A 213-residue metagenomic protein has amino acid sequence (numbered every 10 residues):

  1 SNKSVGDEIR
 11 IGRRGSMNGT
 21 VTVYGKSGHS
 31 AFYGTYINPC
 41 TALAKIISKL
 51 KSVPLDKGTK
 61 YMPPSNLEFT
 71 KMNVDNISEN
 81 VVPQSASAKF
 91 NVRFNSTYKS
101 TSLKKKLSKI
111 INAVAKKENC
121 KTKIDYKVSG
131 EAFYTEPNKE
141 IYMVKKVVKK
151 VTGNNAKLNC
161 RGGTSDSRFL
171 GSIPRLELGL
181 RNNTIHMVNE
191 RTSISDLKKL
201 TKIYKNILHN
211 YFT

Functional and structural regions predicted by a protein language model:
S1-S52, N189-K199: Fold-level recognition of mixed alpha/beta catalytic cores in primary-metabolism enzymes, strongest
R10-G15, E79-Q84, R168-S172: Short glycine/proline-enriched loop/turn "hinge" motifs that connect secondary-structure elements and lie
I11, S30-N73, N80-V81, S96-K123: Acidic-enriched catalytic cores of C-N bond-cleaving enzymes acting on peptides and small amides
N18-T22, S87-N91, K123-D125: Beta-strand secondary-structure signal
V21, F90, V144, F169-L170: Structural element of the ATP-grasp superfamily
V23, V81-A86, R181: Short, flexible turn/loop "capping" segments at secondary-structure junctions
N66-D75, N91, N95, T122-N138 (+1 more regions): A short beta-alpha structural unit
V147, V151-F212: Zn-dependent metallopeptidase/amidohydrolase metal-coordination segment
